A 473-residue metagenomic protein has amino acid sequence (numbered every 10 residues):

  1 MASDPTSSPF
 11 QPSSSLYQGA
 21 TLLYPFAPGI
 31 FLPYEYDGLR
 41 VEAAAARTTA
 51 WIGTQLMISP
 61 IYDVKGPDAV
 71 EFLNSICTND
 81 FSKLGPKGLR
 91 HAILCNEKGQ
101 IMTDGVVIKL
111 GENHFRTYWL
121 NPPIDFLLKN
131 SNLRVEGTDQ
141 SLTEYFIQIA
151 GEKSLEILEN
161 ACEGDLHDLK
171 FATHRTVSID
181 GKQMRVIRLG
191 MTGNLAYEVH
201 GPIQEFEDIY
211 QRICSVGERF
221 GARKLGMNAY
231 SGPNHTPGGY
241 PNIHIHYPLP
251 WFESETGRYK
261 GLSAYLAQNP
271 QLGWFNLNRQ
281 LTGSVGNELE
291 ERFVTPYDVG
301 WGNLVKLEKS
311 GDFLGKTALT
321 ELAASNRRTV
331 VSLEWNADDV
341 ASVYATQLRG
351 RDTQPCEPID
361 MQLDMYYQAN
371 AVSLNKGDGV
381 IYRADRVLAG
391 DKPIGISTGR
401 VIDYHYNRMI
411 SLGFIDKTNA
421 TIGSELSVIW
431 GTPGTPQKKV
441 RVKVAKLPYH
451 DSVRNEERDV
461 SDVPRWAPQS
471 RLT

Functional and structural regions predicted by a protein language model:
M1-C95, Q100, V330: Acidic, proline/glycine-enriched N-terminal capping motif
M1-Y34, R40, L110-T473: Conserved, structured C-terminal
S75-L133: Well-ordered mid-protein domain cores that form the structural environment of catalytic cofactors
